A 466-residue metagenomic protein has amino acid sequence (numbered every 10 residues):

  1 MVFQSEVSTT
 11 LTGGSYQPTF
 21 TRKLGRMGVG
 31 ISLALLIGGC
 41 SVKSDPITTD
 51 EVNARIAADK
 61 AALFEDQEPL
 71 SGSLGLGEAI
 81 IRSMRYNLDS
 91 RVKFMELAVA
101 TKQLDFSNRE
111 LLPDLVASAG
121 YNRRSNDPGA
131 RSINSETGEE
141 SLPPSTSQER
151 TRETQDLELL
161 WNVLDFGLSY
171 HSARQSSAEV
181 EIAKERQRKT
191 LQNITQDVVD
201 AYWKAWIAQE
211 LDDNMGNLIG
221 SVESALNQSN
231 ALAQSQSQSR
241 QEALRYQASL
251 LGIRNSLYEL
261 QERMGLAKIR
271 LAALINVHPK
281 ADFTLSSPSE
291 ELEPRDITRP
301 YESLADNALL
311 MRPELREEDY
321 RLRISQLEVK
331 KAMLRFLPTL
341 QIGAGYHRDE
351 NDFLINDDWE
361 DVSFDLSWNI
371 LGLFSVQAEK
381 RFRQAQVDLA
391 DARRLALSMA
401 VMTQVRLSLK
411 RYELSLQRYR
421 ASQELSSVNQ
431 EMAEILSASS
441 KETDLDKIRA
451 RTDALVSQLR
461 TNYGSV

Functional and structural regions predicted by a protein language model:
Q4-V29: Bacterial N-terminal signal peptides that target proteins for export
G28-G38: Bacterial N-terminal signal peptides
C40-V116, N126, S239, P279 (+4 more regions): Bacterial Sec-pathway N-terminal export signals of envelope proteins
S41, E185, K189-N307, S408-S415 (+3 more regions): Periplasmic alpha-helical coiled-coil/stalk elements that build and connect Gram-negative outer-membrane
E65-S71, S118-E158, S287-T298, K330 (+1 more regions): Small/polar, glycine/serine/threonine/aspartate-rich low-complexity segments that form flexible
I81-R91, A98-P113, D127, S145 (+11 more regions): A glycine-/polar-enriched beta->alpha junction
N87, F94, T101, N108 (+29 more regions): Alpha-helical coiled-coil heptad-repeat register
